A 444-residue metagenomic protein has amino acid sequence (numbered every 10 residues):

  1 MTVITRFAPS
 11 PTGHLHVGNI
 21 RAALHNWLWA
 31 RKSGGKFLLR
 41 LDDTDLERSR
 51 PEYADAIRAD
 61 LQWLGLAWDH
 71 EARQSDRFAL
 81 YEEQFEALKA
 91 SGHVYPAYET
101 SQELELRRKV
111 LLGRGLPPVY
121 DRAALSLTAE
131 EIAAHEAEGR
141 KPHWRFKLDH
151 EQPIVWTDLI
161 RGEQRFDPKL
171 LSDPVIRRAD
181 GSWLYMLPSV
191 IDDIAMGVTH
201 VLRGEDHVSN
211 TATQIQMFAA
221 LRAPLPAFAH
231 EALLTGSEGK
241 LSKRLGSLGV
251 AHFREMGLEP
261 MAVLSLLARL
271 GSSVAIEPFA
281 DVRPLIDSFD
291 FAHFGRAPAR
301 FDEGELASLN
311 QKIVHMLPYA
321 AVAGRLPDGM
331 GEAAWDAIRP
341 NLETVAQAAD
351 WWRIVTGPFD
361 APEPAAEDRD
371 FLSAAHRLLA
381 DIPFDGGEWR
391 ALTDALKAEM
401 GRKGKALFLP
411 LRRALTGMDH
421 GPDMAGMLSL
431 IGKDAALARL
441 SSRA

Functional and structural regions predicted by a protein language model:
M1-L116, N210-A223: N-terminal Rossmann-like or analogous alpha/beta NTP/dinucleotide-binding catalytic cores that position adenine
T5-P11, L39-D43, M196-V201, L248 (+2 more regions): Glycine- and acidic
T12, I20, L46, R77 (+15 more regions): Short capping/connector residues at structural and topological boundaries
G13, G18, G34-G35, G65 (+12 more regions): Glycine-centered flexibility sites
W27-L28, L61, M186-V190, L411: Hydrophobic alpha-helical segments in the ANL/AMP-binding
P51, D55, I191, D206-A444: Conserved nucleotide- and phosphate/pyrophosphate-binding catalytic cores in adenylate/nucleotidyl-handling enzymes
P96, T100-H230, T235-L241, G249 (+2 more regions): Active-site cores that bind ATP or allylic diphosphates and position pyrophosphate for catalysis
